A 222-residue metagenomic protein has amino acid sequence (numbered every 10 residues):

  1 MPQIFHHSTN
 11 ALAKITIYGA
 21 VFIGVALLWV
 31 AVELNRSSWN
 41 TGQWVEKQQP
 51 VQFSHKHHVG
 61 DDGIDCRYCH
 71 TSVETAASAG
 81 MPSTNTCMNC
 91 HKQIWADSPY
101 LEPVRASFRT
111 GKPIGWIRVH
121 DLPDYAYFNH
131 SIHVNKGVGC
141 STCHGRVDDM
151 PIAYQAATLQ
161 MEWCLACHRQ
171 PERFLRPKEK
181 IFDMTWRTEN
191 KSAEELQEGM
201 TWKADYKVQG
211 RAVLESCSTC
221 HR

Functional and structural regions predicted by a protein language model:
M1-Q52, K56-G60, I64, Y68 (+2 more regions): N-terminal export/targeting leaders of redox proteins
P2-H6, I94-A126, P171-R222: Primarily the internal scaffold of c-type cytochrome electron-transfer domains, especially repeated/multiheme c-type
Y18-F22, C90-W95, P99: A short, flexible N-terminal coil/short beta segment enriched in small residues
H58, H130-H133, P151-Q155, K203-Q209: Axial heme c-ligation environment in periplasmic c-type cytochrome domains
G63-S72, T84-I94, C140-R146, W163-Q170 (+1 more regions): The canonical Cys-X-X-Cys-His
A76-G80, D97-L101, M150-Y154, F174-P177: Short Cys/His-rich "knuckle" micro-motifs
D124, I132-K180: Soluble extracytoplasmic domains of inner/organellar membrane proteins
